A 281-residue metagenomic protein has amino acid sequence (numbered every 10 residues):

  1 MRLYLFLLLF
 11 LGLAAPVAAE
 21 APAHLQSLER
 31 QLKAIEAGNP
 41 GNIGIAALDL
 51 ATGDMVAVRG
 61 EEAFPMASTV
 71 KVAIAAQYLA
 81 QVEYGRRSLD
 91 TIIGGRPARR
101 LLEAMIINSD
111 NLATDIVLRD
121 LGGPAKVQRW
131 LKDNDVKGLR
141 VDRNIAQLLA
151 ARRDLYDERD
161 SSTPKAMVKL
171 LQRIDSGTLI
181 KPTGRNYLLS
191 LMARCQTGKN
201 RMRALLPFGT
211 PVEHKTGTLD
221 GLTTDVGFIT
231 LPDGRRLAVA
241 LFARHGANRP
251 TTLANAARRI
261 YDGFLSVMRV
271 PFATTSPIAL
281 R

Functional and structural regions predicted by a protein language model:
Y4-A14: Bacterial N-terminal signal peptides
A15-A19: Sec/Tat signal peptide C-region and signal peptidase I cleavage site
E20-I35, A63, D120, K169-K199 (+2 more regions): Structured C-terminal helix/loop/strand segments within mature extracytoplasmic catalytic/sensor domains
A21-P22, A57-P65, I92, R100-A104 (+4 more regions): Second-shell loop/turn segments in exported
P40-A63, R87: Short, conserved catalytic-motif segment at the N-terminal edge
G44-D49, A57, A73, I106 (+2 more regions): Soluble periplasmic/extracytoplasmic beta-strand elements of cell-envelope proteins
G53, A63-I93, M105, V239: Active-site SXXK
P97, L118-S176: Mid-domain, small-residue-enriched loop/turn segments at the edges of structured enzyme/sensor domains
